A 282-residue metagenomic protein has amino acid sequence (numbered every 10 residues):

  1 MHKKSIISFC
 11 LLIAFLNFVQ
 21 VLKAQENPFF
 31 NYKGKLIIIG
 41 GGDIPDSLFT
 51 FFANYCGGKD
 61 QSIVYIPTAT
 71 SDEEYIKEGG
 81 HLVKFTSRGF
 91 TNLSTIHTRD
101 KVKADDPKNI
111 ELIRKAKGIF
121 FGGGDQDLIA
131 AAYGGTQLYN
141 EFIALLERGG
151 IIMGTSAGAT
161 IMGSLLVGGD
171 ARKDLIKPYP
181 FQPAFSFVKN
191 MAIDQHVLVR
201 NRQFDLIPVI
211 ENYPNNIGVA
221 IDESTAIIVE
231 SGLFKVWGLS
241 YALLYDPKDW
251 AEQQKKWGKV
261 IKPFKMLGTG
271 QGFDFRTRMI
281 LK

Functional and structural regions predicted by a protein language model:
M1-E26: Bacterial Sec-dependent N-terminal signal peptides
Q25-K59, Y75, F85-S87, N92 (+2 more regions): C-terminal and late-domain segments of enzyme folds
D46-L48, E73-K77, A104-D105, D127-A131 (+2 more regions): Extracytoplasmic/secreted cell-surface and envelope-processing proteins
V64-T68: Short internal beta-strands
K84, G122, L128-R200: Class I SAM-dependent methyltransferase SAM-binding "motif I" and its flanking Rossmann-like core
F85-Y139: Helical hinge/lid and interdomain linker segments adjacent to catalytic or ligand-binding clefts that mediate domain
